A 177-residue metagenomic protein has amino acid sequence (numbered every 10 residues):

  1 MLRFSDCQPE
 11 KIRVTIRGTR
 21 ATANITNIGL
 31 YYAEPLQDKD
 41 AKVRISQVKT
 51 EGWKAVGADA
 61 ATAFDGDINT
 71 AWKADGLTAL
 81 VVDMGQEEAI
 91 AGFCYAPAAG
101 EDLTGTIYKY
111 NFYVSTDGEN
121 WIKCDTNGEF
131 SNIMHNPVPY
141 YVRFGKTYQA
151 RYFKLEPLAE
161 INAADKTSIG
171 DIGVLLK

Functional and structural regions predicted by a protein language model:
M1-P9, N136-Y152: Short, surface-exposed tryptophan/glycine-enriched loops that mediate extracellular molecular recognition
F4, I16, V82-Q86, F144 (+1 more regions): Hydrophobic residues in beta-strands and at strand termini
F4-D6, T22, T26-Q86, I90 (+3 more regions): Disordered, acidic Ser/Thr/Pro-rich linker "stalks" and the adjacent N-terminal cap of the next globular domain
T15-A21, E156-A163: Short beta-strand-plus-loop segments that form exposed binding edges in beta-rich domains
T104-T106, A164-D165: Short, solvent-exposed loop/turn segments at conserved positions within beta-propeller repeat blades
Y110-F112: Short beta-strand elements bearing conserved aromatic residues within extracellular beta-rich modules
W121-K123: Tryptophan-centered short beta-strand motifs
